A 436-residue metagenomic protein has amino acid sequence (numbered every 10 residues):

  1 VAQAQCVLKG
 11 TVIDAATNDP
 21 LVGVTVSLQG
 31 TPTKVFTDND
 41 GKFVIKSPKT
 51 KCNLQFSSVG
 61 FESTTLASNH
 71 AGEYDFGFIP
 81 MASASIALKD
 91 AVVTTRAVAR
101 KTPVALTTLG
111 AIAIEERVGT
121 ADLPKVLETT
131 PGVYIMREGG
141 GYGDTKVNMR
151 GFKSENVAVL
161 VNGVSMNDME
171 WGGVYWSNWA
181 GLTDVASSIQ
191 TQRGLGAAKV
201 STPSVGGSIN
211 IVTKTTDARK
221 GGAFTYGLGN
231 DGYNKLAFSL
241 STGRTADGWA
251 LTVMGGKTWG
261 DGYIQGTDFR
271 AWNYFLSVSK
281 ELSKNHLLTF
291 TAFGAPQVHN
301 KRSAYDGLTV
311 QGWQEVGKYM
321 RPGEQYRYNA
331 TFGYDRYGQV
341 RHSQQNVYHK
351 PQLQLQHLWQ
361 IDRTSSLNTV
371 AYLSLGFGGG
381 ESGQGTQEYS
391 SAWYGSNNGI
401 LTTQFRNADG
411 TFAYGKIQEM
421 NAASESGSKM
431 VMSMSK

Functional and structural regions predicted by a protein language model:
I13, T17, T25-Q29, Q55-F61 (+2 more regions): Short, acidic, small-residue-rich periplasmic hinge/interaction motif at the N-terminus of Gram-negative outer-membrane
T31-K42: Short, acidic Ser/Thr/Gly-rich low-complexity loop/linker segments typical of extracellular and cell-surface proteins
V44-K46, K146, S165-R193, V212-K214: Short acidic/polar hinge/loop motifs at secondary-structure boundaries that mediate gating or recognition
I79, A180-A223: A beta-strand signature from Gram-negative outer-membrane beta-barrel systems, especially the internal plug domain
V98-R100, S154, M166, G229-D231 (+5 more regions): Structural signature of outer-membrane beta-barrel domains
P124-S165, S187: Extracytoplasmic beta-strand/coil segments of soluble accessory domains associated with Gram-negative outer-membrane
G221, L228-W259, I264-R302, L353-I361: Transmembrane beta-barrel wall of Gram-negative outer-membrane proteins
L287-Q356, E381-S435: Acidic/polar loop-and-plug regions of large Gram-negative outer-membrane beta-barrel proteins
